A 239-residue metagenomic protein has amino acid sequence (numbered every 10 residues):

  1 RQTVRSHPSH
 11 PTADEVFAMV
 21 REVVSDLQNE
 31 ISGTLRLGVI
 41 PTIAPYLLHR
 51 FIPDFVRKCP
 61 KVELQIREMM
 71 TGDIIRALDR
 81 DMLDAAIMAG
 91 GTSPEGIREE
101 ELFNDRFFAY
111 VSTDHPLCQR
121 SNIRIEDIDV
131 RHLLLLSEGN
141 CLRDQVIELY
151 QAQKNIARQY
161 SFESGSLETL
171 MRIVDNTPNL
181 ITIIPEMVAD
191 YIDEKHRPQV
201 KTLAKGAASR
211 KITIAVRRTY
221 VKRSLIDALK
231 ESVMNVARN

Functional and structural regions predicted by a protein language model:
R1-S32, D227, N235-R238: Alpha-helical "hinge/linker" immediately C-terminal to small N-terminal DNA-binding modules
Q2-S9, L47, F51, Q145-V146 (+1 more regions): Short amphipathic alpha-helical coupling segments at ligand-binding clamshell hinges and other catalytic/signaling
E15-R36, P45, V56-K58, T92-E100 (+2 more regions): Short helix-loop hinge/linker segments at domain boundaries
Q28, G96-L133: Flexible hinge/capping segments at coil-to-helix
S32-E95, S164: Central regulatory/effector-binding core of bacterial HTH transcription factors
M70-I75, D79-L83, M88-A89, C141-Q199: Hydrophobic hinge/microswitch elements
E95-E101, D105-R106, R120, E168-R218: Beta-alpha-beta core module
C118, H132-Q153, K222-E231: Secondary-structure junction motif
